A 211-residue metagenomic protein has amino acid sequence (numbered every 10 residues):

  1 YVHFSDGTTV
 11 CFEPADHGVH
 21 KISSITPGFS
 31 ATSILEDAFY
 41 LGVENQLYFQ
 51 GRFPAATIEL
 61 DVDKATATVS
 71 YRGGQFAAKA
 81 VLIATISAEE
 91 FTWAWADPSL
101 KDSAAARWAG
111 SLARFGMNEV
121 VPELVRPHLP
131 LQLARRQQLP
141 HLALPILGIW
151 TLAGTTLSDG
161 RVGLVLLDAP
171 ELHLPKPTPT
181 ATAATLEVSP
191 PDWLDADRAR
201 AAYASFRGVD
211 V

Functional and structural regions predicted by a protein language model:
Y1, D6, C11-E13, H17-A106: N-terminal leader/presequence regions that precede the main folded/catalytic core
V2, L144, T151, G208-V211: A cross-family detector of function-defining hotspots
E36, Y40, E44, Y48-F49 (+5 more regions): Generic surface-pattern signal
L100-D195: Surface-exposed beta-loop interaction hotspot
D195-V209: Amphipathic alpha-helical segments
